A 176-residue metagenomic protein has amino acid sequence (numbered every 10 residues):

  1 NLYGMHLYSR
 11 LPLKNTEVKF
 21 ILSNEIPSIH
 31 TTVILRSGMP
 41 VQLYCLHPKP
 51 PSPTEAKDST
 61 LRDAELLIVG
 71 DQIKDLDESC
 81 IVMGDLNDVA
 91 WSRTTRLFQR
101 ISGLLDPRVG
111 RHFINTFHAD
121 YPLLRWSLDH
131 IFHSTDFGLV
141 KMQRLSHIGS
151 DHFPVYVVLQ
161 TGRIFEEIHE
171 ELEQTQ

Functional and structural regions predicted by a protein language model:
N1-Q176: Soluble catalytic domains of enzymes that build or remodel membrane lipids, polysaccharides, and related
